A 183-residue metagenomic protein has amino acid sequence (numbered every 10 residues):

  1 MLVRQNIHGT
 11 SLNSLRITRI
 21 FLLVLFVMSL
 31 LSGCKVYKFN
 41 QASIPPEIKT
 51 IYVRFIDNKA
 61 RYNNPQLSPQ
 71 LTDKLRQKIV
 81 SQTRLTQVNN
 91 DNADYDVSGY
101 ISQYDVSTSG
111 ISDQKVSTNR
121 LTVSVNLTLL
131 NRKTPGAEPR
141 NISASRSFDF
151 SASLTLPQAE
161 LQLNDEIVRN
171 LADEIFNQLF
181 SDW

Functional and structural regions predicted by a protein language model:
L2-C34: Sec-dependent bacterial lipoprotein signal peptides
S14-T18, A60, E160: Structural motif marking the loop-to-transmembrane transition
S32-R76, V80-R84, K133, N177-W183: A structural "domain/chain start" motif
F39, S81-T83, V88-N141, R146-Q158: Surface-exposed short loop/turn segments
N63-L71, D113, S117-L121, L156-V168: Extracytoplasmic/periplasmic, Sec-exported soluble proteins
K74-L75, D96-Y100, L171, D182-W183: Structured catalytic/translocation cores of nucleotide/phosphate-coupled proteins
E160-W183: Compositionally biased, intrinsically disordered linkers/stalks adjacent to structured regions
